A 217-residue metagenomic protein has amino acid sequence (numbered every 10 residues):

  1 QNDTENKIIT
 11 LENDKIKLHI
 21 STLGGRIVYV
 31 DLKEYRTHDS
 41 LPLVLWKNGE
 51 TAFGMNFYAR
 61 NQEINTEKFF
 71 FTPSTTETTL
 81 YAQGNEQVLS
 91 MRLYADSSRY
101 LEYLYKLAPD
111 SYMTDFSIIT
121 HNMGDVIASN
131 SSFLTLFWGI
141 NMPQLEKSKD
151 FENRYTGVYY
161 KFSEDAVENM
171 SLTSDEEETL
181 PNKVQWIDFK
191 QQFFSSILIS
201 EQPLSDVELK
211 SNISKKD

Functional and structural regions predicted by a protein language model:
Q1-D217: Soluble non-transmembrane domains of integral membrane proteins
